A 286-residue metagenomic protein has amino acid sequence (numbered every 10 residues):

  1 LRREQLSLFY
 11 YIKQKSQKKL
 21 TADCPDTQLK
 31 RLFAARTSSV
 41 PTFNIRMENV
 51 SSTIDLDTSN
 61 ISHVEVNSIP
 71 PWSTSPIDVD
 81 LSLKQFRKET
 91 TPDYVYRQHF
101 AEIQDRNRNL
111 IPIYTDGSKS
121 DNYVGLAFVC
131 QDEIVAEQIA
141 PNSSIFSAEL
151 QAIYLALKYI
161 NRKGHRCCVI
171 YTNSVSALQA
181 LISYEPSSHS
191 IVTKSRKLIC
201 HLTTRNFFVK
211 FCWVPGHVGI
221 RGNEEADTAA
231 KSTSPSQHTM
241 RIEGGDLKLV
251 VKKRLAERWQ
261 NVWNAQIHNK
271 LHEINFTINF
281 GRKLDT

Functional and structural regions predicted by a protein language model:
L1-T286: RNase H-like, metal-dependent ribonuclease domains
